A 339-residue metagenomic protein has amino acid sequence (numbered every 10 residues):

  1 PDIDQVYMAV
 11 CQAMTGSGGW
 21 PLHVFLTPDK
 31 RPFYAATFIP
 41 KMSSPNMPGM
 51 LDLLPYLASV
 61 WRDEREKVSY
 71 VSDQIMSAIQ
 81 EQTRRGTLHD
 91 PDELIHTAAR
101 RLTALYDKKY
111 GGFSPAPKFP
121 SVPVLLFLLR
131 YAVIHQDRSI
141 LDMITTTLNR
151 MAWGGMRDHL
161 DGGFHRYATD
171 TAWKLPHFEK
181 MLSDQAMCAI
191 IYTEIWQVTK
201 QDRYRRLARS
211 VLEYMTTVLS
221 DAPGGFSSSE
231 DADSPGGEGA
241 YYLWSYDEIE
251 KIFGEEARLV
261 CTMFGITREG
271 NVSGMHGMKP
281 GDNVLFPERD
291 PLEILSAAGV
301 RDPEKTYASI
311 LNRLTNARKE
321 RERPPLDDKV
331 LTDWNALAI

Functional and structural regions predicted by a protein language model:
P1-L337: Replace the tail clause
